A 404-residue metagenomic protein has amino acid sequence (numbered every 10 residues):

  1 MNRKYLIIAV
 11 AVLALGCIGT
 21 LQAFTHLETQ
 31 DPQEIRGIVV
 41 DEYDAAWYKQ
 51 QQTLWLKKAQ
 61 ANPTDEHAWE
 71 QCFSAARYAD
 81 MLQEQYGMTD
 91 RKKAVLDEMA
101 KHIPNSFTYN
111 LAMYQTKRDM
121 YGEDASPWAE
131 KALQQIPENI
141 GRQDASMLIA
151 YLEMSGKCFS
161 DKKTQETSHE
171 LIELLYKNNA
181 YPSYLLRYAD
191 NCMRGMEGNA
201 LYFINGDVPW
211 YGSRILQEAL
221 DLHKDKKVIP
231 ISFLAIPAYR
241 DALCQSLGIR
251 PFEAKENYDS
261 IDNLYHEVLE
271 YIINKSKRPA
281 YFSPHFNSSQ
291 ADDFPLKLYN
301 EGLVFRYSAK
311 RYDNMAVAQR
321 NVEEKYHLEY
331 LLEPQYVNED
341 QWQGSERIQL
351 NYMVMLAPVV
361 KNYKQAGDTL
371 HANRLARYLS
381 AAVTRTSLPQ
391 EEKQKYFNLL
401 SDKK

Functional and structural regions predicted by a protein language model:
M1-Q30: Bacterial Sec-dependent N-terminal signal peptides
L13-G16, E153, F203, Y299: Generic detector of intrinsically disordered, low-complexity, polar/charged segments
T20-G198, E218-K404: ER/secretory pathway lumenal C-terminal domains and tails of membrane proteins involved in glycoprotein biogenesis
G195, N199, G206-W210: Local sequence-structure signature of Cys/Sec-based thiol-disulfide redox active-site neighborhoods
F203-D207, I231-S232: Short His-Asn-centered micro-motif
Y211-I215: Phosphate- and divalent-cation-binding pockets in alpha/beta enzyme and binding domains that engage nucleotide-derived
